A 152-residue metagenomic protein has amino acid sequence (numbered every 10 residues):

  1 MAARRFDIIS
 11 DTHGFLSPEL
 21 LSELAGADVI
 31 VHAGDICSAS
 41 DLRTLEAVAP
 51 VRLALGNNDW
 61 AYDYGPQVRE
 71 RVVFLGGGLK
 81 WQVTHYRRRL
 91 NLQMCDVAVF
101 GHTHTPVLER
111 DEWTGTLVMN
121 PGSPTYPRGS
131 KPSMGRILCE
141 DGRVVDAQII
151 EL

Functional and structural regions predicted by a protein language model:
M1-V51, D59-E70, G78, K131-S133 (+1 more regions): N-terminal active-site segment of His-dependent metallophosphoesterases
A2-R5, V73-G77, E112, L117-L152: Binuclear metal-dependent phosphoesterase catalytic core
I8-S10, V29-D35, R52-N57, Q82-H85 (+2 more regions): Active-site neighborhood of phospho(di)ester-bond hydrolases with catalytic His/Asp-centered motifs
G14-P18, C37-D41, N58-Y64, R88-L92 (+2 more regions): Active-site environment of divalent metal-dependent phosphoester hydrolases
V31-I36, L55-N58, G77-W81, P106-E109 (+2 more regions): Glycine-rich loops and low-complexity Gly/Arg-rich segments that provide flexible linkers or classic glycine-based
A47-A49, M94, T114: Short, structured coil segments at secondary-structure junctions
Y64-V83, R87-V99: Glycine/small-residue-rich loop that forms an oxyanion/phosphate-binding "nest" at active or ligand-binding sites
